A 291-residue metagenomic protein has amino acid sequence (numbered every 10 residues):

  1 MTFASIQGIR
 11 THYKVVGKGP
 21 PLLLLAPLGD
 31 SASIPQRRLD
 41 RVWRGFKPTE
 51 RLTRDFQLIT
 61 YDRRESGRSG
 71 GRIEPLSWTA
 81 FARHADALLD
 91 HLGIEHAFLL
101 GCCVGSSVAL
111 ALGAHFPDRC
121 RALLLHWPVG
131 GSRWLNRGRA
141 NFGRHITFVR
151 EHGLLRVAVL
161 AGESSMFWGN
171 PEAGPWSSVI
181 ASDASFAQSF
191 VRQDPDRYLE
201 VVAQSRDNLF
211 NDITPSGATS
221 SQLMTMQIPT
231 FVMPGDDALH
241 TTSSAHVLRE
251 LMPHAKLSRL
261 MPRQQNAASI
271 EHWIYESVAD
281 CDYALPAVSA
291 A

Functional and structural regions predicted by a protein language model:
I6-G70: Conserved HGGG/HGGXW glycine-rich cap/lid loop of the alpha/beta-hydrolase fold
T79-A97: Conserved acidic catalytic loop of the alpha/beta-hydrolase fold
G101-G105, A109: Gly/Ala-rich beta-loop-alpha elbow adjacent to hydrolase catalytic centers
S107, A114-H115, C120-H152: Flexible "cap/lid" loop of the alpha/beta hydrolase fold
S177-T219: Hydrophobic, aromatic-rich cap/lid helix
T225-M226, V232-P234: Short beta-strand/loop motif that positions the catalytic acidic residue of the alpha/beta-hydrolase fold
A238-S244: Conserved alpha/beta-hydrolase "acid-adjacent" motif
P253-A291: Catalytic active-site module of serine/aspartate enzymes centered on a nucleophile-bearing elbow/loop
